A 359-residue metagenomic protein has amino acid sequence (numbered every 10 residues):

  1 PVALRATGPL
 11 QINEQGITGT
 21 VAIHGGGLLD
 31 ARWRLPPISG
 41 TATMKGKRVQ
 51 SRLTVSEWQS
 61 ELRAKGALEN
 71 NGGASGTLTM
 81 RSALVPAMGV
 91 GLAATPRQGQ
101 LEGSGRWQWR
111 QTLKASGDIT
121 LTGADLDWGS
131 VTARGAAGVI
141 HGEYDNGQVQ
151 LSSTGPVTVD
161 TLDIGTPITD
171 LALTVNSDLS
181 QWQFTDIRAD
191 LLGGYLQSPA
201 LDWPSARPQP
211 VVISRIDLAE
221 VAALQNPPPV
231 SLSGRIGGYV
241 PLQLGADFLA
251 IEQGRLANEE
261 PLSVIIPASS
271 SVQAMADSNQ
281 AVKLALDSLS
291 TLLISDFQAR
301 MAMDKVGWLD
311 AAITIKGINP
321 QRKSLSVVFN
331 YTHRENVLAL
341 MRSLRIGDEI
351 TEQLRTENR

Functional and structural regions predicted by a protein language model:
P1, E69-E102, S116-L121, Q150-V159 (+1 more regions): Small-residue helix/turn framework positions
V2, Q15, L29-L35, S56-L62 (+4 more regions): Solvent-exposed loop/turn segments connecting transmembrane beta-strands in outer-membrane beta-barrel proteins
A3-T7, L35-S39, E61-R63, Q98-S104 (+3 more regions): Transmembrane beta-barrel architecture of outer membranes
P9-Q11, T43, A67, R106-Q108 (+4 more regions): Transmembrane beta-barrel domains of outer membrane proteins
I12-E14, K45-R48, N70, W109-Q111 (+2 more regions): Outer-membrane beta-barrel strand-turn architecture
A22-G25, K47-S56, L121-A124, T154-G155 (+1 more regions): Transmembrane beta-strand segments that form the barrel wall of outer-membrane beta-barrel proteins
L29, R34, I38-K45, L62 (+2 more regions): Gram-negative and organellar
L113-A115, R134-T154: Long, internal scaffold/assembly segments composed of regular secondary structure
